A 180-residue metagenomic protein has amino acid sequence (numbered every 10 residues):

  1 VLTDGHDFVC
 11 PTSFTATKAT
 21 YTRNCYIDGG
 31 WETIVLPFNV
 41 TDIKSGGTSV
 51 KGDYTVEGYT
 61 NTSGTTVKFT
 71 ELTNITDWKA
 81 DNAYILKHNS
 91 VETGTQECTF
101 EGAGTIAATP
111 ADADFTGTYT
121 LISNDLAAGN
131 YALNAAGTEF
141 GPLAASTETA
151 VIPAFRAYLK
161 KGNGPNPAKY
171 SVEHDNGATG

Functional and structural regions predicted by a protein language model:
V1-V50, E71-E139, A144-G180: A short, polar beta-strand/turn micro-motif
S49-E57: A broadly used, surface-exposed interaction patch
S63-E71: Short linear interaction motifs
